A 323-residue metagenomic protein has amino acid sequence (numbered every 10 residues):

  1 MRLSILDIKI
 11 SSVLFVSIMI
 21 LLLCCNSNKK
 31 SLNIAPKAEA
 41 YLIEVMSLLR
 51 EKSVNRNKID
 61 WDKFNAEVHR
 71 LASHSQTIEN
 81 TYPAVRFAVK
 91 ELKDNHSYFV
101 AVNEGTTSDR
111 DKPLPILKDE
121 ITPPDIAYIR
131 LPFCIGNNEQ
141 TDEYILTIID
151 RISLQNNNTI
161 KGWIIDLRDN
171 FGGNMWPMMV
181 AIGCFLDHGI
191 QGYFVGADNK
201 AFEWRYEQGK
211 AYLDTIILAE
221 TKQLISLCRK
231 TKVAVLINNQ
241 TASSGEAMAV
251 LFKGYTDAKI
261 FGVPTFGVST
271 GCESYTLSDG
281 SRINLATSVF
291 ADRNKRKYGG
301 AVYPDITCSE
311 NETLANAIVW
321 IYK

Functional and structural regions predicted by a protein language model:
R2-V13: Bacterial N-terminal signal peptides that target proteins for export
L22-C24: C-terminal motif of bacterial Sec signal peptides marking the signal peptidase cleavage site
N28-K52, E79, Y128, G162 (+1 more regions): C-terminal "post-core" interaction segments
M46-E51, W61-L71, R130-F133: Acidic/histidine-rich, surface-exposed loop or edge segments in extracytoplasmic proteins
R56-P124: Extended, small/polar residue-biased N-terminal targeting/export presequences and adjacent propeptide/linker tracts
E120-Y144: STAS-typified acidic loop motif
E139-K161: A short, well-ordered alpha-helical element
I165: P-loop NTPase catalytic core of nucleic-acid-dependent motor ATPases
